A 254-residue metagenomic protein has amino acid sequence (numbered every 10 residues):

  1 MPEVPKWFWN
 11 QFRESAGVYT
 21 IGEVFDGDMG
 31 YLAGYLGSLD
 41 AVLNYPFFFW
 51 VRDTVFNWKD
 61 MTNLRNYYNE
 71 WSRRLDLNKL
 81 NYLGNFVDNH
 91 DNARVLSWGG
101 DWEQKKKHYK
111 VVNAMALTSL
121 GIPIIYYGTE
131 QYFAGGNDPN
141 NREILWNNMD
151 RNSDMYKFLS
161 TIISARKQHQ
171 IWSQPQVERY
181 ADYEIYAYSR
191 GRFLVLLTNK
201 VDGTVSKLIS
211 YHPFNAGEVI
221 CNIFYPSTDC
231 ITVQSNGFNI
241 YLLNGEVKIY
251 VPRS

Functional and structural regions predicted by a protein language model:
M1-F86, W102-K106, A114-T118, Y132-V219 (+2 more regions): Active-site-proximal helices and loops of the catalytic beta/alpha 8
V87-V95: Active-site neighborhood of divalent metal-dependent phosphoester/pyrophosphate hydrolases
L96-W102: Short, solvent-exposed helix-loop connector elements
Y109: Conserved interdomain hinge at the start of the Helicase C-terminal
G121-I122: Short glycine-/polar-rich loops that comprise or flank the Walker A/P-loop and associated switch/sensor motifs
Y126-Q131: Short acidic/histidine-rich active-site segments
